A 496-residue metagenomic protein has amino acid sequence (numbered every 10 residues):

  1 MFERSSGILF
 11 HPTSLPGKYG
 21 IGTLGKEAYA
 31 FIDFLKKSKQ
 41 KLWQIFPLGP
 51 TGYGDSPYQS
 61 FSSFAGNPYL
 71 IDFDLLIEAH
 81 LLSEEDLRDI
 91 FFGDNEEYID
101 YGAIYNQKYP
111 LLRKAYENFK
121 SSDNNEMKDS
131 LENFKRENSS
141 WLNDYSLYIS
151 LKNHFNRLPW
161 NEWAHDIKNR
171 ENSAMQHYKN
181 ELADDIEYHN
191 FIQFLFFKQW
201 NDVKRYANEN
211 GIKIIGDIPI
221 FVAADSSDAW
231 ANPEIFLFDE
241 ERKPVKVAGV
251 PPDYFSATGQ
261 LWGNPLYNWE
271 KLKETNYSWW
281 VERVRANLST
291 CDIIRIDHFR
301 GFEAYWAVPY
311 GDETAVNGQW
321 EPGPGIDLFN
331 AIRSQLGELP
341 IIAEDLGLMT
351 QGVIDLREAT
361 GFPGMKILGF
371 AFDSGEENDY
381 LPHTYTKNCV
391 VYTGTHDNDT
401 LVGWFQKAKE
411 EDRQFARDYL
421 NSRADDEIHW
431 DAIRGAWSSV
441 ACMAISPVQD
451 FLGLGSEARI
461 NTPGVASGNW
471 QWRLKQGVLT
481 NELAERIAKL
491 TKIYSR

Functional and structural regions predicted by a protein language model:
M1-R4, L9-K37, I192: Asp/Glu-centered strand-loop micro-motifs enriched in Gly/Pro and often flanked by an aromatic residue
F2-R4, H11, D55-Q193, F197 (+3 more regions): Alpha-amylase-like alpha-glycosidases and glucanotransferases acting on alpha-linked glucans and related
K26-T51, T290-C291: Catalytic domains of carbohydrate-active enzymes, especially glycoside hydrolases
K36, W200-N208, R333, R357-E358: Surface-exposed amphipathic alpha-helices with a cationic face
K37, I167, A174, W472 (+3 more regions): Domain-scale activation on soluble regions of proteins
F46, K213-I215, P219, I293 (+1 more regions): Outer-envelope exported proteins of Gram-negative bacteria
H189, F194-V222: Conserved, well-ordered alpha-helix/loop/beta-strand core segments that scaffold catalytic motifs
